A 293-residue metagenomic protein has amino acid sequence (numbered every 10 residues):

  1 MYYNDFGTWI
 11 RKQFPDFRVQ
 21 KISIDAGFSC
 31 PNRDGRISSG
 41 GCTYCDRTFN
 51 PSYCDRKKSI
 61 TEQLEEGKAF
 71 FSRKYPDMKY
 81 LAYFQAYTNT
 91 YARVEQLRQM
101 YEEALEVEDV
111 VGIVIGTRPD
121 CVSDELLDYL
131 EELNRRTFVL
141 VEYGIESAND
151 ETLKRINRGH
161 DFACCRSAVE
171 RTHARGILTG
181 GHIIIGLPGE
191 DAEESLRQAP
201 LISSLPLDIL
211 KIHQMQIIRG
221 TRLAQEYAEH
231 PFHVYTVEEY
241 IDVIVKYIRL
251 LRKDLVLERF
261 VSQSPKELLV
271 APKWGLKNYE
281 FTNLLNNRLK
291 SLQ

Functional and structural regions predicted by a protein language model:
M1-L81: N-terminal [4Fe-4S]-dependent radical SAM core
Y2-R11, P15-Q20, I209, Q216-Q293: Auxiliary Fe-S-binding modules of radical SAM enzymes
Q20-I24, Y80-A82, I113-I115, V139-Y143 (+3 more regions): Hydrophobic faces of well-ordered beta-strands that scaffold small-molecule active sites in alpha/beta enzyme cores
C42, L105-V110, R197-I212, F281-Q293: Structural recognition of alpha->loop->beta junctions
T48-G67, F71, Y75-V94, D109-V122 (+2 more regions): Core AdoMet radical
F71-Y75, Y101-E108, D128-F138, E170-A174 (+1 more regions): Acidic (Asp/Glu)-rich catalytic clusters
V94-E102, S123-E132, S195: Distinct, well-ordered alpha-helical segments
A163-R222, E238-V261: Conserved C-terminal portion of the radical SAM core fold that forms the substrate/S-adenosylmethionine-binding
